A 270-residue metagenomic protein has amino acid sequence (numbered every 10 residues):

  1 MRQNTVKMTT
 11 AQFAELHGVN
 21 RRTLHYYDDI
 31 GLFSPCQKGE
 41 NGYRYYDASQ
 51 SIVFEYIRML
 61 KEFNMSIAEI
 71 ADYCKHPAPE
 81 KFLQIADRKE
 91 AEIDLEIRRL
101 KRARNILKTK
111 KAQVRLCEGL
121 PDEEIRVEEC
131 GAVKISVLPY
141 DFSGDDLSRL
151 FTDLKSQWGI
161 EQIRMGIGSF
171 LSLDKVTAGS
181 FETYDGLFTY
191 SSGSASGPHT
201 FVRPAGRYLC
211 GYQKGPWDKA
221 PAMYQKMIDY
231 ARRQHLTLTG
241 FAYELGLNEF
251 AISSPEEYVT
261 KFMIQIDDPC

Functional and structural regions predicted by a protein language model:
M1-I67: Basic helix-turn-helix/winged-helix DNA-binding cores and closely related short helical interaction motifs
H17-T23, D28-C36, P79-E92, R149-I163: An N-terminal domain-start capping segment
N20, K38, R58, F63 (+1 more regions): Short, charged amphipathic alpha-helical surface segments
C36-E40, K61-A71, Y258-C270: Histidine- and aromatic-rich ligand-binding microenvironments
T109-R207, G211: Mid-protein regulatory/catalytic core that forms ligand/cofactor-binding pockets and protein-protein interaction
S169-C270: C-terminal regulatory/effector modules of DNA-binding transcriptional regulators
